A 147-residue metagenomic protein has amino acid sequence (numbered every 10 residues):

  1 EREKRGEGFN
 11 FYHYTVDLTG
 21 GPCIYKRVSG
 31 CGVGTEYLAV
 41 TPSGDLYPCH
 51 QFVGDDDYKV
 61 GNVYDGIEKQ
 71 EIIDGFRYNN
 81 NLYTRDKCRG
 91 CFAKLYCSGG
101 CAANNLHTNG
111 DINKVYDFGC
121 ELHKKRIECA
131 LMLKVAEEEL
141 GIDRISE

Functional and structural regions predicted by a protein language model:
E1-G20, H50-S98: C-terminal accessory region of radical SAM enzymes
G6, S43-P48, T84-E147: Radical SAM enzyme core and accessory elements
C23-R27: Short, flexible cytosolic linker that couples an ABC transmembrane/permease module to its adjacent nucleotide-binding
V28-S29, F76, N105: Residue-level detector of alpha-helix boundaries and kinks
C31-G34: Short, small/polar residue-rich loop motifs at catalytic or cofactor-binding pockets
